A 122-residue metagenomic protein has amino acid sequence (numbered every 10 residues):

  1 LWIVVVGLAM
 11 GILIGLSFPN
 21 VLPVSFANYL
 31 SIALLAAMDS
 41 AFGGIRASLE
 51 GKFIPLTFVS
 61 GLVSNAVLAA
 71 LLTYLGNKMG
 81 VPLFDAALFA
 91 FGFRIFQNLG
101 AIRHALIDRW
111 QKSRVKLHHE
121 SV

Functional and structural regions predicted by a protein language model:
L1-V122: Charge-biased, low-complexity intrinsically disordered regions
